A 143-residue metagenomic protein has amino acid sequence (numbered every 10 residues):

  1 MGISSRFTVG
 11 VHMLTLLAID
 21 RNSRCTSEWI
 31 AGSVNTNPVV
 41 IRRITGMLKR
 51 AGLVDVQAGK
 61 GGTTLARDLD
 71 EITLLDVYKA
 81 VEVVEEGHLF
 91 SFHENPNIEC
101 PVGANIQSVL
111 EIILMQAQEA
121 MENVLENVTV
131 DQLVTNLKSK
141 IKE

Functional and structural regions predicted by a protein language model:
M1-M13: Short alpha-helical segments that sit at the start of domains
A18-N22, R67-D68: Short helix-capping/hinge SLiMs at alpha-helix to coil transitions
C25-N35: A short alpha-helical element within helix-turn-helix/winged-helix DNA-binding domains across DNA-binding proteins
I44-A51: Basic amphipathic alpha-helical segments that dock to polyanions
A51-K60, T64-A66: Beta-hairpin "wing" of winged helix-turn-helix
L69-N95: Conserved segment of winged-helix/HTH DNA-binding domains
S91-E143: C-terminal regulatory/oligomerization modules of transcriptional regulators
